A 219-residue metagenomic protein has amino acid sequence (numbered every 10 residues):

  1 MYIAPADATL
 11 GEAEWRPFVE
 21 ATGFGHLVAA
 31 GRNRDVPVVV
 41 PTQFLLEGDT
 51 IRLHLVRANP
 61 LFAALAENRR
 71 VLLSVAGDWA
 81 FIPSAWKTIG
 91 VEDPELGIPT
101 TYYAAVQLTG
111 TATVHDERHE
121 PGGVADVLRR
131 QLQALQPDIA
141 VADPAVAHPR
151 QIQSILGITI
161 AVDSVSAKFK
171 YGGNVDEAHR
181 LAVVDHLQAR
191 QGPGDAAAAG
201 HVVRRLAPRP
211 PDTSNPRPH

Functional and structural regions predicted by a protein language model:
M1-R52: An N-terminal domain-cap segment
R16-F18, F62-L65, H148-Q153: A general structural signal for short secondary-structure junctions and capping/turn motifs
T22-F24, N68-V71, I155: Short, surface-exposed beta-edge/turn micro-motifs
A29-N33, P41-T42, L61-F62, P94-G97 (+1 more regions): Catalytic micro-motifs at enzyme active sites that drive phosphoryl/nucleotidyl and oxygen chemistry
N33-V36, F44-R52, R57-P60, G77-F81 (+1 more regions): Short, charged/polar surface micro-motifs in flexible loops or helix N-caps
R52, L72, T109, G157-A161: Beta-strand secondary-structure signal
A58-V127: Short, structured beta-strand-loop surface elements
T113-H219: C-terminal edge-of-domain segments
